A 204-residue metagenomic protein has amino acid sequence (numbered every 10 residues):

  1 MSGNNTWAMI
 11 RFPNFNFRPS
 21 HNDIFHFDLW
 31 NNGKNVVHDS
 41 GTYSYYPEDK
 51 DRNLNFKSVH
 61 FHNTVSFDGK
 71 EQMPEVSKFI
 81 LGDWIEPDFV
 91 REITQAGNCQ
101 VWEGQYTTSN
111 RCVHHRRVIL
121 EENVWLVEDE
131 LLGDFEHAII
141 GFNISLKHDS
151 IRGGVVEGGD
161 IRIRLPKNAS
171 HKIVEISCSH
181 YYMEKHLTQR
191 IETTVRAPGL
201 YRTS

Functional and structural regions predicted by a protein language model:
M1-V36, Q95, A197: Carbohydrate-active enzyme catalytic cores, enriched for enzymes that act on polyanionic acidic polysaccharides
F15-N16, Y43, K147: Short, solvent-exposed loop/turn segments at secondary-structure junctions
H26, Y45-P47: Glycine-rich, phosphate-binding/catalytic loops in enzymes
V37-T42: Catalytic Cys-His active-site segments of thiol-dependent hydrolases/isopeptidases
P47-S204: CBM-like, beta-strand-rich accessory domains located in the C-terminal region of large, secreted polysaccharide-active
